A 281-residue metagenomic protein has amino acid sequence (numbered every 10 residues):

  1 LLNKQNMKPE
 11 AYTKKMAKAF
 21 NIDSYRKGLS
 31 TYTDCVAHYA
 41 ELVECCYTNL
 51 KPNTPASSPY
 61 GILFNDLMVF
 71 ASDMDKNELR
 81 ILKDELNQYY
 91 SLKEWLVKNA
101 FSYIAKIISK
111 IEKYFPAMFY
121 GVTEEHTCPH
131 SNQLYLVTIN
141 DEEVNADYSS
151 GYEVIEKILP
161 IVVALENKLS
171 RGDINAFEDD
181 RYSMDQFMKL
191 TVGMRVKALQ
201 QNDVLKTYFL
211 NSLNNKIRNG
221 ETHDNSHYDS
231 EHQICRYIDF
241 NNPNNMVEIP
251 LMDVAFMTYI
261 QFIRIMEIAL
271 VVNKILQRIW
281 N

Functional and structural regions predicted by a protein language model:
L1-D141, S212-L213: Extended intrinsically disordered or low-complexity regions, especially N/C-terminal cytosolic tails and loops, rather
A11-A17, Q186-T191, N281: Amphipathic alpha-helical surface "interface" segments used for docking/oligomerization or membrane association within
E41, C45, E142-N167, M257-E267 (+1 more regions): Short, hydrophobic/amphipathic alpha-helical patches that form generic packing surfaces within helical domains
E124, L165-L169, I238: Amphipathic alpha-helical scaffolding segments
N145-S212, G220: Flexible secondary-structure boundary motifs
K206-C235: Histidine-centered, metal-coordinating catalytic motifs and their short helical/loop contexts
C235-N281: Amphipathic, Lys/Arg-enriched alpha-helical patches that create a basic surface for binding polyanionic ligands
